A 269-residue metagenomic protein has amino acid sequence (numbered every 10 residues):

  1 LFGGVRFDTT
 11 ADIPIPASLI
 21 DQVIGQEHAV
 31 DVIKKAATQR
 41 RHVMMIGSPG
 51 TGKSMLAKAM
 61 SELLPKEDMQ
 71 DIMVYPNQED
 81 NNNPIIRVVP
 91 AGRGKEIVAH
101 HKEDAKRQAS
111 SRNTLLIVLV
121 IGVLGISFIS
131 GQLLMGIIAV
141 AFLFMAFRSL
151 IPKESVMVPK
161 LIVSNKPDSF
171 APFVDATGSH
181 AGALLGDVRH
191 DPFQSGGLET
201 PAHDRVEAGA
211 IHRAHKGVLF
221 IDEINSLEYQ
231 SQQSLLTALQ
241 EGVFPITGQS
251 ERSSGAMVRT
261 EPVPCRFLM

Functional and structural regions predicted by a protein language model:
L1-M269: Conserved ASCE/P-loop NTPase catalytic core
